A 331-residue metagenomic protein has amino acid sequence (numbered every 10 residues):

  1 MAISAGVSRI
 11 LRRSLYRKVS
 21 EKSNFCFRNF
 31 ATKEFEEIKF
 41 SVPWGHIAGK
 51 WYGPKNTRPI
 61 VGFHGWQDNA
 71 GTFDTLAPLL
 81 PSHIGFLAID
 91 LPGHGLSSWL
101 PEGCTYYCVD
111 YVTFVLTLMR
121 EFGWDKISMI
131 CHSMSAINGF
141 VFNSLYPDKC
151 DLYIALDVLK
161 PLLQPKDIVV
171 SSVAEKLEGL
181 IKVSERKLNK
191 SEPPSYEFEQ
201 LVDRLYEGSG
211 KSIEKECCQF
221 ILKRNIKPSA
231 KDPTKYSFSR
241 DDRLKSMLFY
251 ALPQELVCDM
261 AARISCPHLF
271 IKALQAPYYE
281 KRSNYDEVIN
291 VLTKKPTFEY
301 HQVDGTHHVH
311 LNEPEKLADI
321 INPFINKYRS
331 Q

Functional and structural regions predicted by a protein language model:
A2-V61, P81-G85, W124-D125, E299 (+1 more regions): Alpha/beta-hydrolase fold catalytic core
P43, L87-I130, L145: Active-site loop/oxyanion-hole signature of alpha/beta-hydrolase fold enzymes
Y52-W99: Conserved HGGG/HGGXW glycine-rich cap/lid loop of the alpha/beta-hydrolase fold
L79, H83, F122-S172: Conserved hydrolase catalytic core segment
L156-P194: A catalytic-pocket lid/entrance helix-loop region that shapes and gates access to the active site across common
E192-Y279: Alpha/beta-hydrolase
A262-G305: Conserved loop-alpha-helix segment in the C-terminal half of the alpha/beta-hydrolase fold that carries the catalytic
G305-P314: Catalytic histidine-centered segment of alpha/beta-hydrolase-like enzymes
